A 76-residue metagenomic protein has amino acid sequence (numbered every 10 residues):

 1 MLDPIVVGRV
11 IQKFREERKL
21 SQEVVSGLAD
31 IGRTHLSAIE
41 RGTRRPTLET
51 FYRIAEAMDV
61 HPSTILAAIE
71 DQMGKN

Functional and structural regions predicted by a protein language model:
M1-E17: A short, Lys/Arg-rich alpha-helix, primarily the initiator
R9, K19-L20, P46-E49: Residue-level signal for the short linker/turn that defines the boundary of a DNA-recognition helix
Q12, E23, Y52: Residues within the helices of the helix-turn-helix
R15, S26, A55: The alpha-helix within a helix-turn-helix
K19-R41: Short alpha-helical DNA-recognition segment
T43-E56, P62: Short, basic-rich loop-to-helix N-cap that marks the start of a DNA-contacting helix
E56, T64-N76: Short, charged recognition helix plus adjacent turn of helix-turn-helix-like nucleic-acid-binding domains
